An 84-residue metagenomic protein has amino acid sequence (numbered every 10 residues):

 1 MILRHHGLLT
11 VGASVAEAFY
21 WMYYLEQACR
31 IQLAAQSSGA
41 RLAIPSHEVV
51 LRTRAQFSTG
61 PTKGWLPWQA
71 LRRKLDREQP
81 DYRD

Functional and structural regions predicted by a protein language model:
M1-D84: A conserved C-terminal secondary-structure "cap"
